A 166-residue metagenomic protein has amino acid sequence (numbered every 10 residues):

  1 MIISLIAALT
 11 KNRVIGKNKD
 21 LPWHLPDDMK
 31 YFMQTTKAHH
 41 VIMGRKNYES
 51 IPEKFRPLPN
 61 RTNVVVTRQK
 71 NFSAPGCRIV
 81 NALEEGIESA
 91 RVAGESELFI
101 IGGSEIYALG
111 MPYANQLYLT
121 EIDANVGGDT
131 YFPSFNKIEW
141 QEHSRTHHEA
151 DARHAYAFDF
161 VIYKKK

Functional and structural regions predicted by a protein language model:
M1-K166: Enzymes that bind and transform nitrogen-containing heteroaromatic metabolites
